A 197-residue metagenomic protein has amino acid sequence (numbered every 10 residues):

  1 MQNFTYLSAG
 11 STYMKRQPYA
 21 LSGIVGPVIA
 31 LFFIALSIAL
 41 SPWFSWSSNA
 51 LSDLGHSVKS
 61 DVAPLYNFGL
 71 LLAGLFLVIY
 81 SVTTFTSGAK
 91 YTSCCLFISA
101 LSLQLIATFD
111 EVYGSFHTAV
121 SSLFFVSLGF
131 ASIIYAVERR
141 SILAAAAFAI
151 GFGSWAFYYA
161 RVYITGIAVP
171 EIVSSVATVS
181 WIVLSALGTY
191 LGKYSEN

Functional and structural regions predicted by a protein language model:
M1-R16: Short, Lys/Arg-rich, polar N-terminal cytosolic tail immediately upstream of the first transmembrane signal-anchor
Q2-N3, A30, F68-I79, V126-I134 (+1 more regions): Hydrophobic cores of alpha-helical transmembrane segments in multi-pass inner/ER membrane proteins, independent
M14-Q17, V82-S93, A136-L143, L191-N197: Membrane-interface helix-boundary motifs at transmembrane edges
K15-L40: N-terminal signal-anchor transmembrane alpha helix
I34-S57, D61: Hydrophobic transmembrane helix segments
L54-L75: Interfacial helix-start motif at the membrane-water boundary
L96-R139: Membrane-proximal helix-loop-helix units in multi-pass membrane proteins
R139-N197: Terminal transmembrane helical module of multi-pass membrane proteins
